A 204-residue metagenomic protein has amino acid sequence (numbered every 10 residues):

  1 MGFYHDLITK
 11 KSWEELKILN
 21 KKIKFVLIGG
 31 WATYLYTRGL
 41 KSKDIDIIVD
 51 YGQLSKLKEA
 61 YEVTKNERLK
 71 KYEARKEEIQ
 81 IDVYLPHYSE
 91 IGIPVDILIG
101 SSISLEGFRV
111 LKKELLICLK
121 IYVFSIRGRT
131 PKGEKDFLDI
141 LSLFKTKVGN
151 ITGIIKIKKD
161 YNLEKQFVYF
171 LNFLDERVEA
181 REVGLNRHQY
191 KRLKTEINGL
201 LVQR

Functional and structural regions predicted by a protein language model:
M1-R204: Compositionally biased terminal segments of proteins
